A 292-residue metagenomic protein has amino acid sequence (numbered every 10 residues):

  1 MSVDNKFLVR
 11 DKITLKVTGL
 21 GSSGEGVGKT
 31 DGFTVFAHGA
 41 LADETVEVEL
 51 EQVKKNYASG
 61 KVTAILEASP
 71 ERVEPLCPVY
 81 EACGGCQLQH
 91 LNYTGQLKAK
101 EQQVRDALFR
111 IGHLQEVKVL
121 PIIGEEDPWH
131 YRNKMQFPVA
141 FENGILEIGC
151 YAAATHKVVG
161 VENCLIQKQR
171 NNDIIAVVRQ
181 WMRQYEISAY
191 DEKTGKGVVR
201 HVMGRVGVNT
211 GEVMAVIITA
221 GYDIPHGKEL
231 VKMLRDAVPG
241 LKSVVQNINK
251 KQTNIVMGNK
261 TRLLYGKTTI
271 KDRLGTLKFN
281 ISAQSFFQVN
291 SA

Functional and structural regions predicted by a protein language model:
S2-A292: Accessory RNA-recognition modules of RNA-modification enzymes
